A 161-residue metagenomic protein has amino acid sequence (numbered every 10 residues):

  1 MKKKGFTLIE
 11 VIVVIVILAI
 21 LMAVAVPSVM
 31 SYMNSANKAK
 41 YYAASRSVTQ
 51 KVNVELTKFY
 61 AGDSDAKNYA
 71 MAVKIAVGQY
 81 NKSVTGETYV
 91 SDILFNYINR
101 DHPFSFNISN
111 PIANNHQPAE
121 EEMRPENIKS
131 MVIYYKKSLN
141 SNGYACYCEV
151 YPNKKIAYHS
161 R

Functional and structural regions predicted by a protein language model:
M1-K2, A36-K38, Y134-Y135: Generic N-terminal leader/processing signal
K2-M30: N-terminal single-pass transmembrane signal-anchor helix
K4, M33-A36, G78: Surface-exposed loop/turn and secondary-structure junction residues enriched for glycine/proline
I12, Y32-N34, S45, P118 (+1 more regions): A general, composition-driven signal for non-globular sequence regions
L18-L21, Y32, K51, E55-K58: Short hydrophobic alpha-helical module
V26-Y41: Sec-dependent signal peptide cleavage junction
N37-D63: Membrane-proximal N-terminal amphipathic helix
S64-P152, I156, S160: Extracellular/periplasmic head regions of type IV pilus-like filament subunits
